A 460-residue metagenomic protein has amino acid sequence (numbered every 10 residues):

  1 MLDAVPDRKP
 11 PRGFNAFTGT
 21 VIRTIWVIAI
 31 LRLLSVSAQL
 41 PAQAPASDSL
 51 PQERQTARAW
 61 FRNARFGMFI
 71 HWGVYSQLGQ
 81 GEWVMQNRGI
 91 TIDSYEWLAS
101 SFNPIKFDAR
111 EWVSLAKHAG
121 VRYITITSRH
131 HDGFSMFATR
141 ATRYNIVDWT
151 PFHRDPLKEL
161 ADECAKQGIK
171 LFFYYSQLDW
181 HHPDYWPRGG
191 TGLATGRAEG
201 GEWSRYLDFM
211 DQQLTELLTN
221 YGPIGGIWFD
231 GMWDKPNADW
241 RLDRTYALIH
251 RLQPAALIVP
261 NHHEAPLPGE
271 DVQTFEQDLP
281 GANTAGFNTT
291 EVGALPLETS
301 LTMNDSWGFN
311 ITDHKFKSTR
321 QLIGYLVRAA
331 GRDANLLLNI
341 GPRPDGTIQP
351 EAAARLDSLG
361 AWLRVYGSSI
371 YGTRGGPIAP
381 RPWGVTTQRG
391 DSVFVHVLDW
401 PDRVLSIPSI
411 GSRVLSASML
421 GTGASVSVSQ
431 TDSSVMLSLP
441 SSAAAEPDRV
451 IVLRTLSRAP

Functional and structural regions predicted by a protein language model:
M1-I22: N-terminal secretory signal peptides that target proteins for export/translocation
R8, F14, V27-A29, P260 (+2 more regions): Generic cytosolic/nucleocytoplasmic N-terminal low-complexity/intrinsically disordered segments
A16, V36-A38, S434: Compositionally biased regions
F17-R23, Q55, R454: Intrinsically disordered/low-complexity terminal segments and short unstructured peptides
R23-V36: Bacterial N-terminal signal peptides
L40-P460: Mature catalytic domains of secreted/periplasmic carbohydrate-active enzymes
